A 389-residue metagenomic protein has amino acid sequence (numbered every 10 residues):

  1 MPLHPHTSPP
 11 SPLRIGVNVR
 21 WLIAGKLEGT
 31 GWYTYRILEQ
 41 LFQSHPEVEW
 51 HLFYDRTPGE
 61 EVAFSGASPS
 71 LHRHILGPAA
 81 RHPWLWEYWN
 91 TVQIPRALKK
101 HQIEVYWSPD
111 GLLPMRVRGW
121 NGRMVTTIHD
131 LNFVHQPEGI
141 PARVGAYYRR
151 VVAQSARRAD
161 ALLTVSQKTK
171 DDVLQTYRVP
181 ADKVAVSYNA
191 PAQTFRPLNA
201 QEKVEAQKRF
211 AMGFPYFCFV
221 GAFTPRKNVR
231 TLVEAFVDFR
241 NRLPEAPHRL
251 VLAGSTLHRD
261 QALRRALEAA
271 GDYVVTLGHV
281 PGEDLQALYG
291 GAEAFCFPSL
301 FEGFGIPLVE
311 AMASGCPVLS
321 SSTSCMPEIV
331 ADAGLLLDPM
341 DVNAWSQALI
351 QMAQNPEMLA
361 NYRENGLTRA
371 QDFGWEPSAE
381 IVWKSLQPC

Functional and structural regions predicted by a protein language model:
M1-C389: Carbohydrate transferase catalytic cores enriched for Leloir-type hexosyltransferases
